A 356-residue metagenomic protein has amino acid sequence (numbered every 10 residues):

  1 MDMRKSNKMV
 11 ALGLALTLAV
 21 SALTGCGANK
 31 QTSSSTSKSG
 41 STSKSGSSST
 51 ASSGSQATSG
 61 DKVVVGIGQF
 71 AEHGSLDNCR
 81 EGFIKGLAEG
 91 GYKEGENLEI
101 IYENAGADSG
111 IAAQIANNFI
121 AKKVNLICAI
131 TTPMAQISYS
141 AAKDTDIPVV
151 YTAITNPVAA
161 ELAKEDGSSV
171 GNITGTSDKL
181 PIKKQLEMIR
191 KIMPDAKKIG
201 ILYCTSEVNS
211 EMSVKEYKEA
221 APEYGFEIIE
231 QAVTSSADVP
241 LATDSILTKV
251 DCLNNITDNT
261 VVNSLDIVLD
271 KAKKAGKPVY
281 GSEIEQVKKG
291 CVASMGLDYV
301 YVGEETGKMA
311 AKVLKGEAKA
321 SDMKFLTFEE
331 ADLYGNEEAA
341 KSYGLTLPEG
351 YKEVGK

Functional and structural regions predicted by a protein language model:
L23-S55: Bacterial lipoprotein signal-peptidase II cleavage site
T58-S59, N156-K198, L297-A318: Hydrophobic alpha-helical segments within soluble ligand-binding/sensing domains
S59, V63-G90, I101-G110, S206-E207 (+2 more regions): Extracytoplasmic "Venus flytrap"
V65, F83, T174-A221, M323-A339: An alpha-beta-alpha
E99-A121, A232-I246: Structural motif
N104-K164, D258-K277: Beta-alpha junction/loop-to-helix N-cap segments that form part of ligand/metal-binding clefts
I137, A142-I182, G281-A293: Flexible loop/hinge segments that line or gate small-molecule binding clefts
K312-K356: Hinge/cleft segment of the Venus flytrap/periplasmic-binding protein
